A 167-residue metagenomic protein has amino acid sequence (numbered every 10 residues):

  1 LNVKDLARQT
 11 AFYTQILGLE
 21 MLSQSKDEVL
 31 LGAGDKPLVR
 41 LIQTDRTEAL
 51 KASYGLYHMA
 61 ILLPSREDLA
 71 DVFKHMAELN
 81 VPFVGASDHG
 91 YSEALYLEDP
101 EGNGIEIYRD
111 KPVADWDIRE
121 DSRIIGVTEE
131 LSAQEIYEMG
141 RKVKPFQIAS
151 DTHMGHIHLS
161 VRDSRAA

Functional and structural regions predicted by a protein language model:
L1-A7, H58-M59, A114-R165: N-terminal beta-strand motif that seeds the catalytic metal site of vicinal oxygen chelate
N2-A7, A60-G104, G140, S160-A166: Vicinal oxygen chelate
N2-L38, L159-A167: Core segments of cupin and vicinal oxygen chelate
E20-Y54, G104-K111: Conserved short beta-strand elements that form part of the metal-binding/catalytic scaffold of enzyme active sites
S53-L56, D88-H89, D151-H153: Short glycine-enriched loop/turn motifs at secondary-structure junctions
S92-V127: Hydrophobic alpha-helical segments and helix pairs
